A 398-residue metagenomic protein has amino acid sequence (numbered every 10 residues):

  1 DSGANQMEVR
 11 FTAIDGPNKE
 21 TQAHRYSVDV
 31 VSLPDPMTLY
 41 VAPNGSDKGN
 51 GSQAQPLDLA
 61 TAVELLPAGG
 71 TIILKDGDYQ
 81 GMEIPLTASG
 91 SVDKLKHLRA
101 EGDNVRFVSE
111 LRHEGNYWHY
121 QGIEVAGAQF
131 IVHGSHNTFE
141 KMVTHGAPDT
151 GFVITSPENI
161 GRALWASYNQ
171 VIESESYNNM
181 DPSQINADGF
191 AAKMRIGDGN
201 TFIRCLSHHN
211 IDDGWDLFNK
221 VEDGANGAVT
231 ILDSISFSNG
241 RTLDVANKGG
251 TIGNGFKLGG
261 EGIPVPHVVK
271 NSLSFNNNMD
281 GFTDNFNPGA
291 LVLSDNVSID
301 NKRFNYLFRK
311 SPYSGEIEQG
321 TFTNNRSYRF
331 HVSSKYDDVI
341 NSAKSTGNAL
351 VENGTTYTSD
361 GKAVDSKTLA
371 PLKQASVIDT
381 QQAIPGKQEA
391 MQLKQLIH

Functional and structural regions predicted by a protein language model:
D1-N5, I196: Surface-exposed, short loops/turns at beta-strand junctions within beta-sandwich domains
T12-K19: Short, solvent-exposed loop/turn segments at the edges of extracellular beta-sandwich modules
V28-V31, F190, Y313-H398: Acidic, glycine- and Ser/Thr-rich low-complexity intrinsically disordered tracts in extracellular/secreted proteins
T38, P67-Q121: Beta-solenoid repeat scaffold
A42, K75, R99-E101, E114 (+24 more regions): Feature marks extracellular polysaccharide-active and adherence modules
A42-G81: Acidic Gly/Asp/Thr-rich repetitive segments characteristic of extracellular carbohydrate-active and adhesion proteins
L74, D93, H97-L98, W118-Y120 (+12 more regions): All-beta strand scaffolds that present successive hydrophobic residues in beta-strands
P85, R106-E110, A126-Q129, G146-A166 (+6 more regions): Extracellular beta-strand/beta-solenoid scaffold signature
